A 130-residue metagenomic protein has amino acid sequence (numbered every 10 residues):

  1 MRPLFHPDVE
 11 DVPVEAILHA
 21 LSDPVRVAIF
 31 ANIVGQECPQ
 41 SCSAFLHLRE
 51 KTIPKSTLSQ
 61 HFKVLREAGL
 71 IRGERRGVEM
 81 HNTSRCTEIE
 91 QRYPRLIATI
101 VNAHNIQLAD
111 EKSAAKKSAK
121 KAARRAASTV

Functional and structural regions predicted by a protein language model:
M1-P13, A31-G35, R85-V130: Amphipathic alpha-helical dimerization/coiled-coil segments that flank or bridge DNA-binding/regulatory modules
R2-P7, L18-L21, E37-C38, F62-V64: Short amphipathic alpha-helical segments, especially helix-boundary/capping motifs
A16-P54, R76-E88: N-terminal helix-turn-helix DNA-binding core of bacterial DNA-binding proteins
D23, H61, P94: Conserved acidic functional residues
Q40-S41, I53-S56, I100, L108-E111: Secondary-structure transition/capping residues
F45-G73: Canonical helix-turn-helix DNA-binding module
L65-R66, G77-E79, L108: A general structural signal for short secondary-structure boundary/capping elements
G73-R76, N105: Conserved catalytic-core motifs of GNAT/GCN5-like acyltransferases
